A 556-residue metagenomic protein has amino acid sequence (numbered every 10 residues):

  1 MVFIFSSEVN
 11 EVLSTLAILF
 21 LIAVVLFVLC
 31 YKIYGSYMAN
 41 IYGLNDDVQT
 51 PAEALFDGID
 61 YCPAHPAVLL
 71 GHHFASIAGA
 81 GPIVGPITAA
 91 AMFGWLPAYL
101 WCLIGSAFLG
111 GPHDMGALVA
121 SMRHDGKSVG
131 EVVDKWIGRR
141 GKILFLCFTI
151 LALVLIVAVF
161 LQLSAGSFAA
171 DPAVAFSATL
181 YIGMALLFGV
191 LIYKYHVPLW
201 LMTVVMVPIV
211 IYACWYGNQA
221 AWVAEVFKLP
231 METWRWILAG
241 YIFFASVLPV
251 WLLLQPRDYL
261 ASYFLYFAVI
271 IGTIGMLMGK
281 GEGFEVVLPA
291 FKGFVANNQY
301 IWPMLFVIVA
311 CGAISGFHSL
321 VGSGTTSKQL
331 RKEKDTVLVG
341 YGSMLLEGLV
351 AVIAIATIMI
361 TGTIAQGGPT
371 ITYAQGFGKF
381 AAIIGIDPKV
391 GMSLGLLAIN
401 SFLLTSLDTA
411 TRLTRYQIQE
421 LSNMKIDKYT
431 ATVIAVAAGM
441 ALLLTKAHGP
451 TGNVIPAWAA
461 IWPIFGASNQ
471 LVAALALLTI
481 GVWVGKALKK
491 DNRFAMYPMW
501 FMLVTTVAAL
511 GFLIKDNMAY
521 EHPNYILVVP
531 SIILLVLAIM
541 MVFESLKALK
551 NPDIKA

Functional and structural regions predicted by a protein language model:
S7-C30, V207-Q255, L260-A261, I274-M278 (+3 more regions): A generic transmembrane alpha-helix motif of multi-pass inner-membrane proteins
S14-K32, A89-S121, G130, F176-Y181 (+5 more regions): Extracellular loop-to-transmembrane helix junctions
L26-I83, S262, Y300, M304: Membrane-interface "cap" regions at the ends of multi-pass membrane proteins
S36-C62, T88, Y99, P112-G141 (+5 more regions): Flexible loop linkers connecting adjacent transmembrane helices in multi-pass alpha-helical membrane transporters
Y61-H124, K135-R139, I156, L161-A170 (+2 more regions): Membrane-interface helix-loop-helix modules in multi-pass membrane proteins
A64-G81, M231-L248, S262, T273-G281 (+5 more regions): Hydrophobic, membrane-embedded alpha-helices of multi-pass small-molecule transporters
M115, M276-G293, L345-G376, L444-N453: Extracellular/periplasmic helix-exit of transmembrane alpha-helices
R139-V154, G342-L349, K389-M392, L404 (+1 more regions): Loop-to-transmembrane helix boundary motifs in multi-pass membrane proteins
